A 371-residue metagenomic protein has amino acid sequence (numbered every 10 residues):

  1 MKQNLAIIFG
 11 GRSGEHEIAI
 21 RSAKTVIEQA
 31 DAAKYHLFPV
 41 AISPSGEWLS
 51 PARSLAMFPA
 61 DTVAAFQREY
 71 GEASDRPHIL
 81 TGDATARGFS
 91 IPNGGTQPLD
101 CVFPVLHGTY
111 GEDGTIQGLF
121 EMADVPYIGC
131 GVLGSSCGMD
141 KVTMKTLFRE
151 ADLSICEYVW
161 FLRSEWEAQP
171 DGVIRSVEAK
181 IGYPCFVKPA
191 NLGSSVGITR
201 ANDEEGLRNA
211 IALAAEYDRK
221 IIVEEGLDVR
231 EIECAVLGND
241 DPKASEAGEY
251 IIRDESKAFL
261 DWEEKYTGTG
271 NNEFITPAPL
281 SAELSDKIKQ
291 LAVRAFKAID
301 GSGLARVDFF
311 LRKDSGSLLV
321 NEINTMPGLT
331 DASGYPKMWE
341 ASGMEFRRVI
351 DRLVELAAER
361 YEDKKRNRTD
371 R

Functional and structural regions predicted by a protein language model:
M1-L133, C137-T143, E150, L162-V173 (+2 more regions): ATP-binding N-terminal substructure of ATP-dependent carboxylate-amine bond-forming enzymes
Q3, I8-R12, P279-R371: ATP-dependent carboxylate activation and anion-phosphoryl transfer catalytic cores that bind Mg-ATP to form
A19, I155-W160, P184-A212, E231-E233: Glycine-rich phosphate-binding loop of ATP-grasp-fold ATP-dependent ligases
L37, P126-Y127, I155, C185 (+1 more regions): Hydrophobic beta-strand scaffold residues
F38-V40, V223-E225, I232-E233, S302-D314: A short glycine-rich, hydrophobically flanked beta-strand micro-motif that places a catalytic Asp/Glu for divalent metal
F148-R149, V177-V196, D218-D228, I232: ATP-grasp fold ATP-binding core
E150-P189: Rossmann-like NAD(P)H-binding beta-loop-alpha module
N202-Q290, G316-L319: Phosphate-binding site of ATP-dependent enzymes
